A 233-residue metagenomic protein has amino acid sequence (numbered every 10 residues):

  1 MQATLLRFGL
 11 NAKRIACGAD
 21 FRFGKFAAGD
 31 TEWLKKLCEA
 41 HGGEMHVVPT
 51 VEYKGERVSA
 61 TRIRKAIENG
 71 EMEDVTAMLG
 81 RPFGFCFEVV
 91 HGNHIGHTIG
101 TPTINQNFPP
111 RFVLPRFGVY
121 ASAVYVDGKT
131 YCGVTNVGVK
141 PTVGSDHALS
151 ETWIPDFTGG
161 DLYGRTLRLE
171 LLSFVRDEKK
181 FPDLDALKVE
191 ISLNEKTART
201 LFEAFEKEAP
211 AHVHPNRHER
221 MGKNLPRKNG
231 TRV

Functional and structural regions predicted by a protein language model:
M1-P102, Y125, P182-K188, S192-E195 (+1 more regions): Classical nucleotidyltransferase
G92-V233: Phosphate/ribose-recognition catalytic cores of enzymes acting on nucleotide-derived substrates
